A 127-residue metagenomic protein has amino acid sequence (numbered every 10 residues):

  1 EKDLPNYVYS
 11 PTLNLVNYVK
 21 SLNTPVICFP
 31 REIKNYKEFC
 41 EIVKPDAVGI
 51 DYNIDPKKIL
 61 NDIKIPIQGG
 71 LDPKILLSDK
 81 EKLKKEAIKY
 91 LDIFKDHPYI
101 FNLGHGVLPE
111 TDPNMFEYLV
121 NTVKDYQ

Functional and structural regions predicted by a protein language model:
E1-Q127: Active-site loop segments of alpha/beta catalytic cores
